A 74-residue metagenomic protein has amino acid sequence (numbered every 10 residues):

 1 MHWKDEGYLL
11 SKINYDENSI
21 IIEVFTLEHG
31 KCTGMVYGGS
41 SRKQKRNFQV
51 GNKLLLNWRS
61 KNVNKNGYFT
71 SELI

Functional and structural regions predicted by a protein language model:
M1-I74: A surface-exposed, charged beta-strand/loop segment in the N-terminal or early-internal portion of soluble proteins
